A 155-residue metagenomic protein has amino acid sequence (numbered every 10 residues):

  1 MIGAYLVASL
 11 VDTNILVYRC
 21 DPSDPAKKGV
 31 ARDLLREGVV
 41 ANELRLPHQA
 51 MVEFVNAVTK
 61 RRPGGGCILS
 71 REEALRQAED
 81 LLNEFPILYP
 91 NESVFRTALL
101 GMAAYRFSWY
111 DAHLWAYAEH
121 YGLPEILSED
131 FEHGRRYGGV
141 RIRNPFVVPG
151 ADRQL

Functional and structural regions predicted by a protein language model:
M1-A8, W115-L155: Acidic, PIN/NYN-like endoribonuclease modules and their adjacent C-terminal/linker elements
M1-L46, P63-E72, P149-L155: Short, well-structured N-terminal submotif of metal-dependent ribonuclease cores
G3-Y5, E84-I126: Active-site neighborhoods of divalent-metal-dependent phosphate/nucleic-acid chemistry enzymes
R45-H48, L127-S128: Short beta-strand segments at enzyme active-site cores
P47-M51, E73, V94, L114: Short, conserved alpha-helical segments within structured domains
V58-F85: Helix-adjacent hinge/juxtasegments
